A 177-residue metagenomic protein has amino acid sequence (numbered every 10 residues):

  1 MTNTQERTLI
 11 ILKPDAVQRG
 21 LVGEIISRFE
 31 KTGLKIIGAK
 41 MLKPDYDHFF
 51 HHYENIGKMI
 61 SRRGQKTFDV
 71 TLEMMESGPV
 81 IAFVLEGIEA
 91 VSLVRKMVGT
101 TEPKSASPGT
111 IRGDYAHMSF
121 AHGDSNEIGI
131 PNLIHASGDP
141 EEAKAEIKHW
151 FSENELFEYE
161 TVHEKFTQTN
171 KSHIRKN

Functional and structural regions predicted by a protein language model:
M1-N177: Non-catalytic terminal and connector segments of soluble metabolic enzymes
